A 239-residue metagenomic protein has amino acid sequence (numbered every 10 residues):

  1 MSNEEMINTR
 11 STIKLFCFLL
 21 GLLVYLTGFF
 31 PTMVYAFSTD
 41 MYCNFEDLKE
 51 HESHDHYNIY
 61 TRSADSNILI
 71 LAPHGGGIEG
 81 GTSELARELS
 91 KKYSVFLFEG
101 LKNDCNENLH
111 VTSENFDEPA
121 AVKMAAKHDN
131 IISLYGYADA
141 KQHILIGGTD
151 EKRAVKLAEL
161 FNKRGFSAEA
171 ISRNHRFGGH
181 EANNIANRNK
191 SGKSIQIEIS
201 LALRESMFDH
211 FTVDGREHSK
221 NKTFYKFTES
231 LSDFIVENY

Functional and structural regions predicted by a protein language model:
M1-S11: N-terminal secretory signal peptides that target proteins for export/translocation
I7-N8, C17, I132, L201: Intrinsically disordered, low-complexity segments enriched in glycine/proline and serine/threonine
K14: Function-determining sites in protein domains
C17-F29: Bacterial N-terminal signal peptides
T32-Y239: N-terminal catalytic or cofactor-binding beta/alpha core of small enzyme domains
